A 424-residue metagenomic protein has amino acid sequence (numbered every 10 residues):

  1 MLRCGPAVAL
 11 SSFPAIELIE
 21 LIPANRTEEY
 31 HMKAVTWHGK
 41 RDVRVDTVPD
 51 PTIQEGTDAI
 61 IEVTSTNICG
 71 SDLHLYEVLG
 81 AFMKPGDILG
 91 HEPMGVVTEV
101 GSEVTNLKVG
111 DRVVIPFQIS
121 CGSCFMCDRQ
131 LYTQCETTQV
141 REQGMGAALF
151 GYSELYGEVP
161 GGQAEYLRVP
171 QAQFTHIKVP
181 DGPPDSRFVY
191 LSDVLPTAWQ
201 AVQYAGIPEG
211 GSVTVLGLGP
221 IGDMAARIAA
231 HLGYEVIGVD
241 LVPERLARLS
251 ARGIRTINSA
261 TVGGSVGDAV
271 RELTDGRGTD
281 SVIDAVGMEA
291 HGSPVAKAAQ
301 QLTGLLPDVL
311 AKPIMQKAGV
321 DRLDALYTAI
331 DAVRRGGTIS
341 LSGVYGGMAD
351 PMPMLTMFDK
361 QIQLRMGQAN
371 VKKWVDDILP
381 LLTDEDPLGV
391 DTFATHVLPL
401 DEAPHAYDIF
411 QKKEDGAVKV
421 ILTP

Functional and structural regions predicted by a protein language model:
L21, N25-Y30, Y327, K372-P424: C-terminal hydrophobic helical "lid"/dimerization subdomain of Rossmann-like NAD(P)H-dependent oxidoreductases
P49-T66, L79-D128, Y132-T133, P160 (+1 more regions): Glycine-rich beta-strand-centered segment in the early N-terminal region that forms part of a ligand/cofactor-binding
C69, F117-I177, D185: Cysteine-cluster motifs in flexible loop/terminal segments that predominantly coordinate metals
R112-V113, Y166, H176-G264, D268 (+1 more regions): Mid-domain Rossmann-like dinucleotide-binding core that forms the NAD(H)/NADP(H) cofactor-binding site
A205, A247, R252-Q363: Glycine-rich cofactor phosphate-binding loops and adjacent beta1-alpha1 units of small-molecule cofactor enzyme domains
V242, Y345, N370: Residues in the short beta-alpha loop(s) of Rossmann-like NAD(P)-binding domains
R335-S340, M352-T392: Rossmann-fold dehydrogenase core element
